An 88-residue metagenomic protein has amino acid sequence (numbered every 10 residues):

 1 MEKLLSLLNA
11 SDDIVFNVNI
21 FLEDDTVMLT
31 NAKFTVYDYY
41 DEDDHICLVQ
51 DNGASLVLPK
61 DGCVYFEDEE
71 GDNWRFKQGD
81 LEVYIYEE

Functional and structural regions predicted by a protein language model:
M1-D12: N-terminal helix-cap/turn-to-beta initiation motif at the start of protein domains
D12-F21: A short, Trp-centered hydrophobic/proline-enriched beta-strand micro-motif
I14, F76, Y84-I85: Generic preference for hydrophobic/aromatic residues in regular secondary structure cores
L22-D24, D51-G53, Q78-L81: Glycine-centered tight beta-turn/hairpin loop motif at sheet-sheet or coil-to-beta transitions
D25, E69-K77: Short, exposed beta-strand-loop hairpins at the edges of beta-sheets in extracellular/periplasmic proteins
T26-Q50: Amphipathic, interaction-prone secondary-structure segments
K33-Y39, G53-G71, L81, E88: Structured surface patches comprising rigid loops and adjacent beta-strands/short helices at the edges of well-ordered
